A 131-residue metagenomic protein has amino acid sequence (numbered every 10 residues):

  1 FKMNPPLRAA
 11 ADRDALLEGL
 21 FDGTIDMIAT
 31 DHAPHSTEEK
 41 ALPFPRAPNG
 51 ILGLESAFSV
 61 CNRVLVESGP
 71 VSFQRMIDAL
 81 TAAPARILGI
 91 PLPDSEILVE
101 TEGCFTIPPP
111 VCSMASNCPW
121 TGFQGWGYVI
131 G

Functional and structural regions predicted by a protein language model:
F1, G69, L88-P91, A115 (+1 more regions): Glycine-centered secondary-structure boundary/capping sites
F1-I28: Histidine/acidic residue-rich metal-binding segments in metalloenzymes
K2-A11, P48-G53, P119-I130: A short acidic, glycine-rich active-site loop that binds or catalyzes chemistry on phosphate/adenosine moieties
L7-R8, D31, K40, I77-A79 (+1 more regions): Mixed-charge, polar/low-complexity N-terminal
A11-E18, A57-R63, Q124-G131: Short C-terminal domain-edge/linker segments immediately following a structured domain
G19-I28, A33-V99: His/Asp/Glu-enriched, well-ordered alpha-helical/loop segment that forms or immediately abuts the divalent-metal
P43-R46, D94-G131: C-terminal cap of metal-dependent C-N hydrolases
